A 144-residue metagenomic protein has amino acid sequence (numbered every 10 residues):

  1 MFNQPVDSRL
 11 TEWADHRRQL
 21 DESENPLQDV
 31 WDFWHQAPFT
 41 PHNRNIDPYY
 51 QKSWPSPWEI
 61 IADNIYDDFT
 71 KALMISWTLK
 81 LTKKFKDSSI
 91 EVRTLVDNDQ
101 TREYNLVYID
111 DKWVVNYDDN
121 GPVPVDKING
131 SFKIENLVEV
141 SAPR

Functional and structural regions predicted by a protein language model:
M1-R144: A structural boundary/capping signal
